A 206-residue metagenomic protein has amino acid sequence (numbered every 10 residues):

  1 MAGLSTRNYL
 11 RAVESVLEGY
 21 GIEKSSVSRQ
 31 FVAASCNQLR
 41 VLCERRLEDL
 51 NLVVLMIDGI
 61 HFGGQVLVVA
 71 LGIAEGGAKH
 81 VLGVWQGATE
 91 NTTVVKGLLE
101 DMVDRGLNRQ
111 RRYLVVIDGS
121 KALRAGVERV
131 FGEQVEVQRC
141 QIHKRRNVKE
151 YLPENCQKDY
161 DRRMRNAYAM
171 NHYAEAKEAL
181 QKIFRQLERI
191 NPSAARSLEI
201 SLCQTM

Functional and structural regions predicted by a protein language model:
G3, G21-K24, V116-I117, E188-N191 (+1 more regions): Conserved phosphate/pyrophosphate-binding and hydrolysis machinery centered on Walker-type P-loop NTPases, extending
G3-V13: Short, charged amphipathic recognition helices of the HTH superfamily and cognate SANT/SANTA-like modules
S15, A169-M206: Acidic/histidine-rich catalytic cores and adjacent linkers of DNA breakage/strand-transfer/modification proteins
S15-I117, K121, A125-E133, S201: RNase H-like nuclease fold core
A78, Q141, D159, K177-E178 (+1 more regions): Short acidic (Asp/Glu) and glycine-rich catalytic loops that position anionic groups and cofactors
G132-E150: Inter-helix linker motif
N147-H172: Conserved phosphate-handling catalytic cores of large alpha/beta enzymes
